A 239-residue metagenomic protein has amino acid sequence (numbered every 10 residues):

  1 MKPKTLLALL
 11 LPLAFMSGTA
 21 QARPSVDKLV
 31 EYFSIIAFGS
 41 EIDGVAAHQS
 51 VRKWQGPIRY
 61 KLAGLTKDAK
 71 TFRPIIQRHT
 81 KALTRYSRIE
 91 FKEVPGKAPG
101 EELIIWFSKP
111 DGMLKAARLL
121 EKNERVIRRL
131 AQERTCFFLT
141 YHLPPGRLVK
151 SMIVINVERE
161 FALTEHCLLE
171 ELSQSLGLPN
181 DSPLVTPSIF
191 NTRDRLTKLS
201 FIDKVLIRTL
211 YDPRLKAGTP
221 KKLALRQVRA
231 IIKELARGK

Functional and structural regions predicted by a protein language model:
M1-L7: Bacterial N-terminal signal peptides that target proteins for export
A8-M16: Bacterial N-terminal signal peptides
G18-A22: Sec/Tat signal peptide C-region and signal peptidase I cleavage site
R23-V26, I42-A47, K122-L163, P179-K239: Metalloprotease/metallohydrolase-associated module, dominated by Zn2+-dependent proteases
P24-F38: A general sequence property marking short-to-moderate contiguous segments in secreted/outer-membrane adhesion
I36-H48, L62, R73-I76, R85-F91: N-terminal post-signal-peptidase region of extra-cytosolic proteins
R52-K67: Acidic/histidine-rich, surface-exposed loop or edge segments in extracytoplasmic proteins
T66, F72-L169, Q174-S175, P179-P183: Metzincin-family zinc-dependent endopeptidase catalytic domain
